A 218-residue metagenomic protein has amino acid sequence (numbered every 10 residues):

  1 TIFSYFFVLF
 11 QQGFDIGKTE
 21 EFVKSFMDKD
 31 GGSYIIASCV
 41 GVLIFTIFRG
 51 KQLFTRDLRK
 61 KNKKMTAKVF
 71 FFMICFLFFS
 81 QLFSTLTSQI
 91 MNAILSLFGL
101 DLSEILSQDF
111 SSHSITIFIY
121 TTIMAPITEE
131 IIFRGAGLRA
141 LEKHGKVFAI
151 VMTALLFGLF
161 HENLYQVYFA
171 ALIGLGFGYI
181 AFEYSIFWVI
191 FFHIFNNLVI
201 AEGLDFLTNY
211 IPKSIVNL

Functional and structural regions predicted by a protein language model:
I2-G17, T85-F98, F195-N209: Membrane-helix interface motif
I2-R49: Alpha-helical transmembrane segments in multi-pass membrane proteins
F3-S4, A37-F45, F76, S80-S84 (+2 more regions): Alpha-helical transmembrane segments of multipass membrane proteins
G13-G17, F22-F26, D57-I131, R139: Juxtamembrane helix-loop-helix connectors linking adjacent transmembrane helices in multi-pass membrane enzymes
I16-S33, Q108-S111, D205-L218: Membrane-interface segments at the starts/ends of alpha-helical transmembrane spans
F26-S38, M65-M73, H113-F118, K146-I150 (+2 more regions): Residue-level signature of transmembrane alpha-helical entry/exit and packing/kink sites in multi-pass membrane
F45-T55, I180-F182: Structural signal for the C-terminal ends of transmembrane alpha-helices and the immediately following loop
I115-L218: Transmembrane helix-loop-helix hairpins at the membrane interface of multi-pass integral membrane proteins
